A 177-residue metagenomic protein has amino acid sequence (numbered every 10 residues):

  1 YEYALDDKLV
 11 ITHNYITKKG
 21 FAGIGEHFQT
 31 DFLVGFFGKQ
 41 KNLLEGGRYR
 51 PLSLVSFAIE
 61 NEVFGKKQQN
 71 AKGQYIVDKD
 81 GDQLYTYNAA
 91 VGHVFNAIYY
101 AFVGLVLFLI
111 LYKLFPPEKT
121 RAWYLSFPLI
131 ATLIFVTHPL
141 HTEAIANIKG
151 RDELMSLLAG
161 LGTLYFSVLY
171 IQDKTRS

Functional and structural regions predicted by a protein language model:
Y1-S177: Polytopic membrane enzymes that build or remodel cell-surface glycoconjugates and lipids
